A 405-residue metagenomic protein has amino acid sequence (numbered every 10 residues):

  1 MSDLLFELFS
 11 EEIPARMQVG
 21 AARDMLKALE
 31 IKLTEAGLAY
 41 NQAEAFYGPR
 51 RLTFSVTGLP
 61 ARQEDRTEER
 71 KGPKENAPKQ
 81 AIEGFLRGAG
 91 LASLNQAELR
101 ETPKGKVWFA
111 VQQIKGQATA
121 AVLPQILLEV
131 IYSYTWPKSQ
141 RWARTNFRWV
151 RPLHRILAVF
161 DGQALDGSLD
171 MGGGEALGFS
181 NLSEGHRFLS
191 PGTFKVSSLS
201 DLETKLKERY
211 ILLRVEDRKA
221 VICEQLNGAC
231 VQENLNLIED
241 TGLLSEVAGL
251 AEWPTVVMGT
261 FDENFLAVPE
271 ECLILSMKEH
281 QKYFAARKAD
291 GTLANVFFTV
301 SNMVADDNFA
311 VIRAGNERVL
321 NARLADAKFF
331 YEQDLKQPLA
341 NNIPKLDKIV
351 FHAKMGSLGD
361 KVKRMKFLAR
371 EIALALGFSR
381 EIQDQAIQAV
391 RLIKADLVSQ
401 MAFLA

Functional and structural regions predicted by a protein language model:
M1, R151-L153, F160-D161, K278-H280 (+3 more regions): Short, well-ordered loop/turn elements at secondary-structure boundaries
M1-L266, L273: Long, basic N-terminal domains or extensions that often function in RNA/ssDNA interaction or organelle/cellular
E7-A15, V111-Q113, L206-L212, N227-Q232 (+5 more regions): Glycine- and acidic
A39-Q42, L237-D240, Q333-D334, S379-A386: Flexible, glycine/charged-enriched surface loops at secondary-structure junctions
T119, L123, I312, N316 (+1 more regions): Hydrophobic (often cysteine-bearing) scaffold residues that line and stabilize catalytic clefts of nucleotide/cofactor
L153-H154, G167, I238-S357: Catalytic nucleotidyl-transfer cores of nucleotide-processing enzymes
D360-K361, R370-A405: Divalent metal-dependent catalytic cores for phosphoryl transfer on phosphate-bearing substrates
